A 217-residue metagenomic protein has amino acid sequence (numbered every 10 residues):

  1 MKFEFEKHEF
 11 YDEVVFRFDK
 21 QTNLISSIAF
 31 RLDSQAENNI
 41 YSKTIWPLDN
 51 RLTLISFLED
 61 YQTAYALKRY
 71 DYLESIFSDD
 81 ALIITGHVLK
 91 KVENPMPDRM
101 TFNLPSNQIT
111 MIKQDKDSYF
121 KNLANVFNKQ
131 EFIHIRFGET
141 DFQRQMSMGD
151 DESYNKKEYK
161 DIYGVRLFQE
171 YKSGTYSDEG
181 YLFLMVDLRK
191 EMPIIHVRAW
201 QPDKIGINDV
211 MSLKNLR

Functional and structural regions predicted by a protein language model:
M1-D19, P97-D178: Surface-exposed, charged secondary-structure patches
M1-F30, D209-R217: Amphipathic, hydrophobic N-terminal targeting peptides for secretion and organelle import
Y11-L24, Y176-I194: A short, surface-exposed beta-strand/turn
E13, I55-L58, Q62, Y70 (+2 more regions): Extracytoplasmic/secreted envelope proteins and their assembly/folding machinery, especially bacterial periplasmic
T22-L67, S75: Short, low-complexity N-terminal intrinsically disordered segments enriched in polar/charged residues
I28-N38, F168-K172, H196-N215: Short, solvent-exposed aromatic-acidic interface loops
Q62-A66, S78-L82, K121-F132: Sec-exported extracytoplasmic/periplasmic mature domains
K68-M96: Short, well-ordered alpha-helical segments enriched in acidic and aromatic residues
